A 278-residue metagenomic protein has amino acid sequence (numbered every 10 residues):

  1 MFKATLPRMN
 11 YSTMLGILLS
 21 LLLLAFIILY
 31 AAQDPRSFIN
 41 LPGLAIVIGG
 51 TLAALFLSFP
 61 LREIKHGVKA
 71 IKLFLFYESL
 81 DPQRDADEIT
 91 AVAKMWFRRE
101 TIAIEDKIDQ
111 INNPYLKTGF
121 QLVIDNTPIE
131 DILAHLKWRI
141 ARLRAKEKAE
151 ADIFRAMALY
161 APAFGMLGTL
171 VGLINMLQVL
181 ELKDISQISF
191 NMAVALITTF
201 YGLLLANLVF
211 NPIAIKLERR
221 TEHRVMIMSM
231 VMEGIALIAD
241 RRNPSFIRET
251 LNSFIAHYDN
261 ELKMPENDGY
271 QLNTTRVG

Functional and structural regions predicted by a protein language model:
F2-S12, L23-E150, H223-G278: Large intracellular
R8, L15-L18, L22-P35, R142-R220: Helix-termination/interfacial motifs at the ends of transmembrane alpha-helices
